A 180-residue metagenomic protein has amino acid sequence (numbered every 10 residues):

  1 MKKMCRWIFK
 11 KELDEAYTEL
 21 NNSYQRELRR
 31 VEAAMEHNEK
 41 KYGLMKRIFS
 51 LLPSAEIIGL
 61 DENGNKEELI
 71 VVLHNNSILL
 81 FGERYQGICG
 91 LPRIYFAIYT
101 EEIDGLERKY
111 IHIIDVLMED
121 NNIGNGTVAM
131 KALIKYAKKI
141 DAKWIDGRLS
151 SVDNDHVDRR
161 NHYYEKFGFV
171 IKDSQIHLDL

Functional and structural regions predicted by a protein language model:
M1-H37, F49: Acidic, low-complexity intrinsically disordered segments
R26-I103: Extended, charged coiled-coil scaffold/tether segments in eukaryotic proteins that mediate oligomerization
S77-L79, K109-I111, I176: Hydrophobic residues embedded in beta-strands of well-ordered beta-sheets
A97, E101-D120: Conserved acetyl-CoA binding element of GNAT-fold acetyltransferases
E119, I123, D153-N154: Short strand->helix junction
N121-K138: Conserved acetyl-CoA-binding loop-helix of GNAT-fold acetyltransferases
K135-D153: Conserved GNAT acetyl-CoA-binding A-motif
L149, N154-N161, E165-L180: C-terminal "cap" of GNAT-fold acetyltransferases
